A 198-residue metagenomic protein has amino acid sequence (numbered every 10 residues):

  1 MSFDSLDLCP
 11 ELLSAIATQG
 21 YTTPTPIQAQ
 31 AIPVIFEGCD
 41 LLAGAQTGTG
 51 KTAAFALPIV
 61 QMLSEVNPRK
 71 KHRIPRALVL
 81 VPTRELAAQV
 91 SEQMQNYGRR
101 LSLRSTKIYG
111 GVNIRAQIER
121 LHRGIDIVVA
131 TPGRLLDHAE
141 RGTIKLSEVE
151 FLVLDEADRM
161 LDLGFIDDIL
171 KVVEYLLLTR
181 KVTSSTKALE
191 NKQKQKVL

Functional and structural regions predicted by a protein language model:
M1-G44, A54, D155: Conserved pre-motif I regulatory segment
S5, P10-Y21, P68-E140, E148-F151: Conserved nucleic-acid-binding Ia/Ib motif block in the N-terminal RecA-like helicase ATPase lobe
T22, L42, V60, A87 (+4 more regions): Nucleotide phosphate-binding site architecture
A29-L41, T52-K71, A88, E92-Y97 (+2 more regions): Walker A/P-loop NTP-binding motif
E37-A43, P75-A77, I125-D126, K192-Q195: Pre-Walker A (Motif I) flank of P-loop NTPase domains
A45-T49: The conserved Walker
K145-L154, D158-L198: Post-DEXD/H (motif II) to motif III coupling segment of the RecA-like Helicase ATP-binding lobe
